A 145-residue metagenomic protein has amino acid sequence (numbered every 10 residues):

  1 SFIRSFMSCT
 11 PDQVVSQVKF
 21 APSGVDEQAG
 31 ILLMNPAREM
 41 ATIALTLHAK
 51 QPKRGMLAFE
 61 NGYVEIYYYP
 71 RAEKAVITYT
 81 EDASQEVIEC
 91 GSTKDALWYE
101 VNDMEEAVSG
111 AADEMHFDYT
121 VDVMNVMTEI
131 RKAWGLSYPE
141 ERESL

Functional and structural regions predicted by a protein language model:
S1-K50, M56: Rossmann-like dinucleotide-binding domain that binds NAD(P)(H)
I3, A72-K74, L97-N102, M124-M127: A general structural signal for well-ordered alpha-helical segments in protein cores
D26-Q28, Y67-A75: A short, compositionally biased
P36, D103-L145: C-terminal helix-rich "cap/oligomerization" subdomain common to oxidoreductases
P36-M40, N61, E81-A83: Glycine-centered tight beta-turn/hairpin loop motif at sheet-sheet or coil-to-beta transitions
T42-L45, E65-Y68, A83-T93: Short amphipathic beta-strand/extended segments with alternating polar/hydrophobic composition
G55, A72-D82: Short polybasic amphipathic segments
E89-N102, M115: Active-site loop of classical SDR/Rossmann-like NAD(P)-dependent oxidoreductases, centered on the catalytic Tyr-X3-Lys
